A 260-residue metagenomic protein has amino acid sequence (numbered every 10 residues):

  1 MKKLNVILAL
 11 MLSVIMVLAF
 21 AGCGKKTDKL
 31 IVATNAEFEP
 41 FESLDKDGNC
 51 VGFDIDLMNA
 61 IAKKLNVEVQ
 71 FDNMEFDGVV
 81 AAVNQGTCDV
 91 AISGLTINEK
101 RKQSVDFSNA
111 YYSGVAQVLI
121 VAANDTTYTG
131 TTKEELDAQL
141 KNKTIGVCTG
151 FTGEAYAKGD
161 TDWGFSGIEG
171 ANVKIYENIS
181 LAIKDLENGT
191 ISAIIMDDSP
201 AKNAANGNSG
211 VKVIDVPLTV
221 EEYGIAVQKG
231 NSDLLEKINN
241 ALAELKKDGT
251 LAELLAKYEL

Functional and structural regions predicted by a protein language model:
M1-L30: Short, low-complexity disordered leader/linker segments with a strong preference for bacterial N-terminal type II
T27-L95: Extracytoplasmic small-molecule ligand-binding "clamshell" domains of the periplasmic binding protein/Venus flytrap
A36, S113-V121, D198-A243, L260: Periplasmic-binding protein-like
L44, M58-N66, D137-Q139, F151-I175 (+2 more regions): Ligand-binding cleft/hinge of the Venus flytrap
I55, Q70-V83, T131-T132, E169-N188 (+1 more regions): Short helix-initiation/N-cap motifs at beta->coil->alpha
V67-E68, N84-S93, K143-T144, A171 (+3 more regions): Alpha-to-beta junction loops
G78, L95-S104, Y156-G159, K184-T219: A ligand-binding cleft/hinge motif common to bilobed small-molecule-binding domains
V121-T144: Flexible hinge/capping segments at coil-to-helix
